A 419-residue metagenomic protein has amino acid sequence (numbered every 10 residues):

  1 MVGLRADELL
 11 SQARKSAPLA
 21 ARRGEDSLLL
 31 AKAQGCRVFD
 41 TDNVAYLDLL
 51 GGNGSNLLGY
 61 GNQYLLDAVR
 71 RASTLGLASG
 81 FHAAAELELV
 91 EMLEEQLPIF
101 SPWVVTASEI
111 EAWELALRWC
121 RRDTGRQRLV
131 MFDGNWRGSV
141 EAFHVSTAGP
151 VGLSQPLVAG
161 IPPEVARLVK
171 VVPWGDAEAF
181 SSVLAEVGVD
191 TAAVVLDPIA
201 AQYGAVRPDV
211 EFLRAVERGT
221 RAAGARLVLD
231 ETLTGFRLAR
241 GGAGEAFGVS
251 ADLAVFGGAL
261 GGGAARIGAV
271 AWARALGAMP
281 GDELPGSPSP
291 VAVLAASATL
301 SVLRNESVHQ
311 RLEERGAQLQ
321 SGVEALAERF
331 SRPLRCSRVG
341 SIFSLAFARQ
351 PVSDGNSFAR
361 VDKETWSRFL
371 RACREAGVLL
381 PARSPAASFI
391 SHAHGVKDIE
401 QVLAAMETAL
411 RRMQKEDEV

Functional and structural regions predicted by a protein language model:
M1-V419: Conserved N-terminal phosphate-binding loop of PLP-dependent enzymes in the Aspartate aminotransferase
